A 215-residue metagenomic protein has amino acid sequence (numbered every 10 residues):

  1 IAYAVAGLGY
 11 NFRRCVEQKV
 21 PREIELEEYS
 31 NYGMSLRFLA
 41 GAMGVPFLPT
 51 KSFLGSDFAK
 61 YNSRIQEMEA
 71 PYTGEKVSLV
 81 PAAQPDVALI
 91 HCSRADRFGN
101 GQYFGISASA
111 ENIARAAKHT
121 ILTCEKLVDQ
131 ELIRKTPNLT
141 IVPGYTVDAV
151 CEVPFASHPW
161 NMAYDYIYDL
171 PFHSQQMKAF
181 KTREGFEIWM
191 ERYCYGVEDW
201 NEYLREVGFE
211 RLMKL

Functional and structural regions predicted by a protein language model:
I1-L215: Conserved alpha/beta enzyme-core scaffold
